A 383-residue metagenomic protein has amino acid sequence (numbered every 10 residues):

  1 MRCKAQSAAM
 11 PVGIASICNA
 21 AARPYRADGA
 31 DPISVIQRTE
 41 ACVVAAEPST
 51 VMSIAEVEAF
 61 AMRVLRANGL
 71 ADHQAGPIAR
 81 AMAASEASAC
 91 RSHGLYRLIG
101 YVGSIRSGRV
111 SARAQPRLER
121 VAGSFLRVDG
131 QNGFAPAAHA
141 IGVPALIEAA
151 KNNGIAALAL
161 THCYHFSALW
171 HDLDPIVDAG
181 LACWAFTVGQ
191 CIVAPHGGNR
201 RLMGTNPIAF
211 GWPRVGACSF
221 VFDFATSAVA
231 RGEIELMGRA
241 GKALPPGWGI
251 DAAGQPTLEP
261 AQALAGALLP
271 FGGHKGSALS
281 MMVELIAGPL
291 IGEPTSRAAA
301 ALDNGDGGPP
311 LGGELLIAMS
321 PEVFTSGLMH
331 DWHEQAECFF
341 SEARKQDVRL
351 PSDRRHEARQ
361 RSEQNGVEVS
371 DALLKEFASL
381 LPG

Functional and structural regions predicted by a protein language model:
S7, G13-S16: Intrinsically disordered, low-complexity segments enriched in small polar residues
V51-M52, V57, S296-G383: Catalytic-core signal marking the mid-to-C-terminal active-site face
G94-I147: Active-site cofactor/substrate anionic-group-binding motifs, chiefly glycine- and Lys/Arg-rich phosphate-binding loops
F125-V215: A generic, well-ordered mixed alpha/beta core segment in the N-terminal half of proteins
V193-A261: Phosphate/diphosphate-binding glycine-rich loops and adjacent basic-rich segments that engage nucleotide
R231-G292, P309: Small-residue-enriched flexible segments
